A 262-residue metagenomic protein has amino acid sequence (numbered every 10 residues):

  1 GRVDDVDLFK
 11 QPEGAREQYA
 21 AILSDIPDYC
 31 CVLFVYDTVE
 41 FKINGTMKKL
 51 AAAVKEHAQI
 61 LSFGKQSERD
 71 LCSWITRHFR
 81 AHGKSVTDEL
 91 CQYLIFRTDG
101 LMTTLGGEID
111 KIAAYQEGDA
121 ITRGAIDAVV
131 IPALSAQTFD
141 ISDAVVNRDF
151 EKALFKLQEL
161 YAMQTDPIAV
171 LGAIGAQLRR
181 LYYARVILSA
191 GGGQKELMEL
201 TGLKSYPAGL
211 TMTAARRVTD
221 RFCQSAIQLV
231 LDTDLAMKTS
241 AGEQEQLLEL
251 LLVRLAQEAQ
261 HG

Functional and structural regions predicted by a protein language model:
G1-G262: Conserved beta/loop motifs at nucleotide-recognition and modification sites
